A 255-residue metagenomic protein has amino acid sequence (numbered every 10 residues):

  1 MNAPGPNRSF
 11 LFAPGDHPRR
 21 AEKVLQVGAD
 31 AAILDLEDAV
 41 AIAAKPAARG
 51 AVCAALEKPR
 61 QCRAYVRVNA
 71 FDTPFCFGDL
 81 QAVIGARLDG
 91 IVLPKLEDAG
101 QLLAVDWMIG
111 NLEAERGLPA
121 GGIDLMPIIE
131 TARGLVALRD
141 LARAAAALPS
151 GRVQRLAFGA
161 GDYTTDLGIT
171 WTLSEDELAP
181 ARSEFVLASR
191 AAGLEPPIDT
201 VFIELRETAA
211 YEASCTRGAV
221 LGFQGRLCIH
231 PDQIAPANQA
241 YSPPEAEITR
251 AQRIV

Functional and structural regions predicted by a protein language model:
M1-V255: Expand to "…catalyze enediolate/carbanion chemistry for C-C bond making/breaking, isomerization, decarboxylation
